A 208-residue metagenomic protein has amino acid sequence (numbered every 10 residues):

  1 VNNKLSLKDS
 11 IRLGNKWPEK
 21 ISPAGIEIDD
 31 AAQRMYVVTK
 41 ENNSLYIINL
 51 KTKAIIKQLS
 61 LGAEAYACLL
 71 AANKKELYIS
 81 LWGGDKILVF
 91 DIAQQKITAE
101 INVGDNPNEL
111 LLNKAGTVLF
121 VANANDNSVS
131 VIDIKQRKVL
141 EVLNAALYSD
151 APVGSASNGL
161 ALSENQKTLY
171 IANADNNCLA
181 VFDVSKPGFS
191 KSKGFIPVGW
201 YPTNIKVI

Functional and structural regions predicted by a protein language model:
V1-I208: Predominantly soluble domains enriched in secretory-pathway, periplasmic, or organellar proteins
